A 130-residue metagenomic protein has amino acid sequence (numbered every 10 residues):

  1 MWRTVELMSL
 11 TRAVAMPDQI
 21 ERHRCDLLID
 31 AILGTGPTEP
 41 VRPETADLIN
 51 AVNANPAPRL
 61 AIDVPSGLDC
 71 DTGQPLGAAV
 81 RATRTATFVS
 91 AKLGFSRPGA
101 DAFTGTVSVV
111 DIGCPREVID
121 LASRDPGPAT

Functional and structural regions predicted by a protein language model:
M1-P17, E21-R24, P75, G99: Active-site-proximal loop->helix
C25-T130: YjeF_N-associated NAD(P)HX repair module
